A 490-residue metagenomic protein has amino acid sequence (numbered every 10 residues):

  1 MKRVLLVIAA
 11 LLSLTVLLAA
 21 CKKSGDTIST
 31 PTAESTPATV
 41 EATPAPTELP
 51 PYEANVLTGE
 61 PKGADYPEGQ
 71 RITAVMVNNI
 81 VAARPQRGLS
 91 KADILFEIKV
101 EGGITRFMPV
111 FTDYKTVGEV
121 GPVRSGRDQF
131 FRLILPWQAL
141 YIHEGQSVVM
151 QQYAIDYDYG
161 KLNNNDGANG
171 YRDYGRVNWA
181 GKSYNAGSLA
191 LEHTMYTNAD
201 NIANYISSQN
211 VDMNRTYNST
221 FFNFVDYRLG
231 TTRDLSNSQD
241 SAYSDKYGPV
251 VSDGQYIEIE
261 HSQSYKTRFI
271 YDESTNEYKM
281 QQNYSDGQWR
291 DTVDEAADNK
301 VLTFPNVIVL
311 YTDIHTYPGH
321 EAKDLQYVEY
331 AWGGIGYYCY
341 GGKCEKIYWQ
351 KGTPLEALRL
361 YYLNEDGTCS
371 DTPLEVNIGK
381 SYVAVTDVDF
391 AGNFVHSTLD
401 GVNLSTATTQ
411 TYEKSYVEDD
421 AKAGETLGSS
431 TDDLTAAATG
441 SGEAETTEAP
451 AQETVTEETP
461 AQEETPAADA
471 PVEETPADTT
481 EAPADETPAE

Functional and structural regions predicted by a protein language model:
M1-L6, A10-L12: Positively charged n-region of N-terminal signal peptides that target proteins for export
L17-A20: C-terminal motif of bacterial Sec signal peptides marking the signal peptidase cleavage site
K22-S24: Bacterial signal peptide processing site
T27: Active-site phosphate/pyrophosphate-binding segments
T30-L49, T426, T435-T439, E445-E490: Ser/Thr-rich, Proline-interspersed low-complexity disordered segments
V40, P44-F96, E101-S430: A surface/extracellular/periplasmic glyco- and lipid-processing/surface-interacting theme
